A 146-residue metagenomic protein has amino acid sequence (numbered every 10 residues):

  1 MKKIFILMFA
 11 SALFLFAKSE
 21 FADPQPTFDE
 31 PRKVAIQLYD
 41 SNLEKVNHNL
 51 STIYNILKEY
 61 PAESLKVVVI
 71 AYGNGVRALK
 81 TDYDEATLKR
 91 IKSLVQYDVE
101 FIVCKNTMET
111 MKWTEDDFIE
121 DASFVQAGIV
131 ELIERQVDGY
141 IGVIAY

Functional and structural regions predicted by a protein language model:
M1-I4: Positively charged n-region of N-terminal signal peptides that target proteins for export
F9-A17: Hydrophobic h-region of N-terminal signal peptides that target proteins for export in Gram-negative bacteria
S19-V67: N-terminal secretory signal peptides
S41, Y72-G75, N106: Solvent-exposed coil/turn segments that connect beta secondary-structure elements in extracytoplasmic/periplasmic
E44-V46, R77-K80: Short acidic/glycine-rich loop or secondary-structure boundary segments that cap or lie
S64-V69, V103-N106: Surface-exposed patches in mature extracellular/periplasmic domains of secreted proteins
K66-L79: Acidic helix-start/capping segments at beta-turn-to-alpha-helix junctions
T81-Y146: A cross-taxonomic marker for long C-terminal extensions/tails that follow the last structured domain
